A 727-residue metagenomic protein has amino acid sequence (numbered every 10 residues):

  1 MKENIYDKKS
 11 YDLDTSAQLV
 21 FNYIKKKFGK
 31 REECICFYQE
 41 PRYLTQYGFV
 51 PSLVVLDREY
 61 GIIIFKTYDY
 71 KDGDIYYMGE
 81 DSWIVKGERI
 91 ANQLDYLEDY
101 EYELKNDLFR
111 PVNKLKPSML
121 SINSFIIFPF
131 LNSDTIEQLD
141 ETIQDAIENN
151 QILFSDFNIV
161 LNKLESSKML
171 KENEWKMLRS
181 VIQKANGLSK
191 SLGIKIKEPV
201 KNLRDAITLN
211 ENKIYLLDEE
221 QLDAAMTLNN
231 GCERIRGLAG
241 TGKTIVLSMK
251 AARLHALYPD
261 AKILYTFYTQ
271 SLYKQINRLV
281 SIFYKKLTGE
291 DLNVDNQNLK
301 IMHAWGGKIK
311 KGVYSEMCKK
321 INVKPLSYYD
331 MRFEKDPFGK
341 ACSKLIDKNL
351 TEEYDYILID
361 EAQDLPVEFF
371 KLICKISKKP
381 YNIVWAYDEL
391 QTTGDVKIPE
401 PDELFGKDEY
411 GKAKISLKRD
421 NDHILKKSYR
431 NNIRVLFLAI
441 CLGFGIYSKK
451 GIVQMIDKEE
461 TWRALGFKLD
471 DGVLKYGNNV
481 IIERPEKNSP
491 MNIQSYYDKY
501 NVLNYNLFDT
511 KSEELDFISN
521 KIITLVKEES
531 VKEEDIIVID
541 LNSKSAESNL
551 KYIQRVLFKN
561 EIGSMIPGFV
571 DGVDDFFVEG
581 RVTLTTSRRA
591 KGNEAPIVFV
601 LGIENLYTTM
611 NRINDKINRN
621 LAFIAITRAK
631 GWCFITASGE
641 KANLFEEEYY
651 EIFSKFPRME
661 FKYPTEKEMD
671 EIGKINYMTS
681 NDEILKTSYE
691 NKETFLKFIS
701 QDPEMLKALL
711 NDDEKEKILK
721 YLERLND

Functional and structural regions predicted by a protein language model:
M1-P51, V55-R204, T208: Intrinsically disordered, low-complexity Ser/Thr/Pro/Gly-rich regulatory segments
I35, I62, Y356-I359, V384: Hydrophobic "anchor" residues on beta-strands that sit immediately upstream of conserved functional sites
I84-E103, I235-L238, P325-R332, D498-E513: Acidic/glycine-enriched edge-of-secondary-structure segments
E98-R110, R619-C633: Metal-dependent nuclease catalytic cores in nucleic-acid-processing enzymes, especially RNase H-like/related
P111, M119, M169, I321-E368 (+2 more regions): ATP-hydrolysis module of ASCE/P-loop NTPase motor domains, specifically the Walker B Asp-Glu catalytic pair
K184-G231, L238, V246: N-terminal pre-P-loop "Q-motif" helix
K213, E219, E233-D295, W305-K308 (+3 more regions): Conserved helicase motor core of SF1/SF2 NTP-dependent helicases
F283-S327, M331-D336, L584-T585: Inter-Walker segment of RecA-like/P-loop motor cores
